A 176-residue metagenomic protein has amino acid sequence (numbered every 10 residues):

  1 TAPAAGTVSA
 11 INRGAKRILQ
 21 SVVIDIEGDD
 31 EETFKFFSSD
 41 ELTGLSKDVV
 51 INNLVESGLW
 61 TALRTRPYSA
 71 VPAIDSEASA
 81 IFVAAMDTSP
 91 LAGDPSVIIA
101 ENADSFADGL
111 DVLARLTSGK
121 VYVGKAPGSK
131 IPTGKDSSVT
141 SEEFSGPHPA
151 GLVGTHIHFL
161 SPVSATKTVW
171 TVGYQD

Functional and structural regions predicted by a protein language model:
T1-A10: Generic structural motif
G14-D176: Buried, small/hydrophobic-residue-enriched core segments of structured protein domains
